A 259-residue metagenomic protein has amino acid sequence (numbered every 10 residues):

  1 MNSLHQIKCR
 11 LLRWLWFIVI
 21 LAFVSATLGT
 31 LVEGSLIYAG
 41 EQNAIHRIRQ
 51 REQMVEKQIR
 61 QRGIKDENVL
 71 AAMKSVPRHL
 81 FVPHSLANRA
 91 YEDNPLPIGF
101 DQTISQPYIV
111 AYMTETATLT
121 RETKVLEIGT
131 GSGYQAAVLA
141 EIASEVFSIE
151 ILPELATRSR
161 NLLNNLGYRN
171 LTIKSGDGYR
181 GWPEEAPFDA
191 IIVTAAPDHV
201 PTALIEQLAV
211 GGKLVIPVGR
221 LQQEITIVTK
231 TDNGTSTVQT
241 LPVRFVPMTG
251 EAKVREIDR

Functional and structural regions predicted by a protein language model:
M1-L12: N-terminal secretory signal peptides that target proteins for export/translocation
N2, F81-P83, G212-K213: Short amphipathic alpha-helical segments with coiled-coil-like heptad repeat character
N2-S3, T30, S132: Intrinsic low-complexity/disordered segments
Q6, F17-V19, L36, E150: Generic short N-terminal amphipathic or hydrophobic helices
W16-E33: Bacterial N-terminal signal peptides
G34-L126, A137, I142, T157 (+3 more regions): Class I SAM-dependent transferase core
T118-G234: Conserved nucleotide-cofactor-binding alpha/beta core module
V254-R259: Positively charged
